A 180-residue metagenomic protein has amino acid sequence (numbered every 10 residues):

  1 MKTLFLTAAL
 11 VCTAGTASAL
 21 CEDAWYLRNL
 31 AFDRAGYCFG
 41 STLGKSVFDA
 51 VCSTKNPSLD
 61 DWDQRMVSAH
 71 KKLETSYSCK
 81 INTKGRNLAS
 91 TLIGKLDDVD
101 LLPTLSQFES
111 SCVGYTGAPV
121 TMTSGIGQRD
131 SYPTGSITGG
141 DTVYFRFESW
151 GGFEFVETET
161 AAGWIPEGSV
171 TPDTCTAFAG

Functional and structural regions predicted by a protein language model:
M1-L4: Positively charged n-region of N-terminal signal peptides that target proteins for export
C12-T16: N-terminal signal peptide c-region/cleavage motif recognized by signal peptidases
S18-L20: Boundary of Sec targeting at the N-terminus
D23-T54: Amphipathic alpha-helical packing elements
V47-D98: Compact alpha-helical subdomains of small soluble proteins
L96-S149: Beta-loop motif signature
D130-T176: SH3/SH3-like beta-barrel superfamily modules
F178-G180: Short, solvent-exposed mixed-charge patches
